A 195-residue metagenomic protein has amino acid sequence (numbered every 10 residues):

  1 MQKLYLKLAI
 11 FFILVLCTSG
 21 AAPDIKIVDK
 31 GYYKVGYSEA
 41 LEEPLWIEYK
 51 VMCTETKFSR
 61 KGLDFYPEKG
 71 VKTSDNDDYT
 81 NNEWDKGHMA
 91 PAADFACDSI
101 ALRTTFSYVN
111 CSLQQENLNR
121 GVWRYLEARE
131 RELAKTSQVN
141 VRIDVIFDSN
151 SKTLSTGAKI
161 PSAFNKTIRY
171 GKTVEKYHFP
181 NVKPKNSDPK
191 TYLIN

Functional and structural regions predicted by a protein language model:
M1-L8: Bacterial N-terminal signal peptides that target proteins for export
Q2, S38, C97-D98: Intrinsic-disorder/low-complexity, polar/charged segments
L8, F12-P23: Bacterial Sec-dependent signal peptides at the C-terminal "C-region" and cleavage site
D24-I25, G31-Y37, T156, N165-R169: Short, surface-exposed beta-strand/loop micro-motifs that present aromatic residues
I27-D85: Short, His- and charge-rich active-site/binding loops that engage polyanionic ligands
K69-N195: Domain-level detector of nuclease and nuclease-like folds in predominantly extracellular/periplasmic contexts
